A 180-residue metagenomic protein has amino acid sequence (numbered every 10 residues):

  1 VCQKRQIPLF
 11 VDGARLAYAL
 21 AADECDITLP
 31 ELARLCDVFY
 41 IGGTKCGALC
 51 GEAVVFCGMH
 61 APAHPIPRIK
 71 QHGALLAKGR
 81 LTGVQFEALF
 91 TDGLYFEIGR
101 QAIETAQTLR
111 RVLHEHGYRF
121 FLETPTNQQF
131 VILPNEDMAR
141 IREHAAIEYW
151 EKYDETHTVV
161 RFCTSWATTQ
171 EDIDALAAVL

Functional and structural regions predicted by a protein language model:
V1-A22: Catalytic PLP-binding core of fold-type I/II PLP enzymes
V1-C2, L9, A33, L113 (+1 more regions): A generic structural signal for well-ordered alpha-helical segments
L9-G13, F39-G42, L122, Y149-E151: General beta-strand structural signal in soluble alpha/beta enzymes
R15-A17, K45, W166: Active-site-proximal loop/turn and secondary-structure-junction residues that shape catalytic pockets, frequently
L16-D23, H72-L76, F130: Short, small-residue-enriched loops and turns at beta-alpha junctions that line or gate enzyme active sites
D26-T126: Active-site C-terminal subdomain of aminotransferase-like
Q107, V112-L180: Conserved C-terminal alpha-helix-loop-beta "cap" of PLP-dependent enzymes that closes/shapes the active-site mouth
